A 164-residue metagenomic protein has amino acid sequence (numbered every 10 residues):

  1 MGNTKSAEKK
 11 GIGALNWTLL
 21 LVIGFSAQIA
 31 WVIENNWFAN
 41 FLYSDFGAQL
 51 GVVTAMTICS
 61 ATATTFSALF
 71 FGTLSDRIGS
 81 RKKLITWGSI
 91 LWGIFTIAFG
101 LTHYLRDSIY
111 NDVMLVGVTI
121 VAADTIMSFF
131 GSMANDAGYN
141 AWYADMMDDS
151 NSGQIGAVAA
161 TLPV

Functional and structural regions predicted by a protein language model:
G2-A61: Helix-loop boundary and gating motifs at the non-cytosolic
L21, T54, T86, G153-A157: Conserved glycine-rich helix-kink/hinge and helix-boundary motifs of the Major Facilitator Superfamily
F38, S132-D148: Intracellular juxtamembrane helix-capping segments at the cytosolic ends of symmetry-related transmembrane helices
F46, S75, G79, A144-D148: Short helix-loop-helix connector
V53-S75, G93-F95: Central cavity-lining transmembrane alpha-helices of secondary-active solute carriers, predominantly the Major
S60-T65, G153-V164: Glycine-rich segments within core transmembrane alpha-helices of 12-TM secondary carriers
W87-M114: C-terminal ends and interior cores of transmembrane alpha-helices in multi-pass membrane transporters/permeases
V118, A123-Y139: Core transmembrane helices of Major Facilitator Superfamily
